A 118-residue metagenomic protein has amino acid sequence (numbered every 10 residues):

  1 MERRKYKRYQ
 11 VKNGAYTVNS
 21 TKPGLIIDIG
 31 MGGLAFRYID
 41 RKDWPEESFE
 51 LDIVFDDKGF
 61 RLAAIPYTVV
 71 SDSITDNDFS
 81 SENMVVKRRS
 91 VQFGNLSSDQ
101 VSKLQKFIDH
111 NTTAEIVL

Functional and structural regions predicted by a protein language model:
M1-D43, Q105-L118: N-terminal helix initiation/capping motif
K7, D43-P45, G59-R61, E82-V86: A generic structural micro-feature
N13-T17, E46-A63: Short conserved beta-strand and strand-loop elements enriched in small hydrophobics with frequent Asp/Gly
P23, N77-S80: Short beta-strand/turn micro-motifs at beta-sheet edges
P23-I26, A64-S73: Short beta-strand-centered aromatic/proline hotspots
M31, S71-D78: Short, conserved beta-turn/loop elements at beta-strand boundaries and strand-helix junctions
R37-I39, D56, V70, Q92-G94: Solvent-exposed residues in well-ordered beta-strands and their adjoining turns, especially edge/terminal strands
F79-L118: C-terminal output/interaction extensions
